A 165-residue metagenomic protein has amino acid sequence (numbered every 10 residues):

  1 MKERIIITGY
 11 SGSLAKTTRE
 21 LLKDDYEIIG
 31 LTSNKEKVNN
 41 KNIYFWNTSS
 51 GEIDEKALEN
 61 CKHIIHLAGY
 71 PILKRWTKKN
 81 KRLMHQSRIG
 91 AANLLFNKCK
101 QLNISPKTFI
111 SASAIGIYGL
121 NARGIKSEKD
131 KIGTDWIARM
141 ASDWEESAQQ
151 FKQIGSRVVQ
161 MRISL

Functional and structural regions predicted by a protein language model:
R4-D24: N-terminal Rossmann NAD(P)H-binding glycine-rich loop of SDR-like oxidoreductase domains
T8, L31, I64-A68, F109-I115 (+1 more regions): SDR active-site strand-loop-helix element
D24-I28, G155-S156: A generic structural motif
L31-E36, N47-T48: N-terminal Rossmann-fold cofactor-binding loop
N40-L94: NAD(P)H-binding glycine-rich loop region in Rossmannoid oxidoreductase-like domains and their noncatalytic homologs
L83-A91, I132, R139, D143: Glycine-rich NAD(P)-binding loop of the Rossmann-fold in SDR/ketoreductase-type enzymes
N93-D135: Conserved Rossmann-fold NAD(P)-dependent oxidoreductase catalytic core, especially the SDR/UDP-sugar
S113, E146-L165: Conserved beta-loop-beta element that borders a ligand/cofactor-binding pocket
